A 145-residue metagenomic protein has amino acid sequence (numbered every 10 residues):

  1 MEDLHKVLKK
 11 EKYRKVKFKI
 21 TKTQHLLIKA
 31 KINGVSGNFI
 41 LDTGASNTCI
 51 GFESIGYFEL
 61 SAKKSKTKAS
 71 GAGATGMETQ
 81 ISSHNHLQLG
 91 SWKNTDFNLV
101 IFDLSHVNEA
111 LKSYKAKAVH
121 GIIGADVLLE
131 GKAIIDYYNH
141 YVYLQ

Functional and structural regions predicted by a protein language model:
M1-Q145: Pepsin/retropepsin-fold aspartyl endopeptidases
